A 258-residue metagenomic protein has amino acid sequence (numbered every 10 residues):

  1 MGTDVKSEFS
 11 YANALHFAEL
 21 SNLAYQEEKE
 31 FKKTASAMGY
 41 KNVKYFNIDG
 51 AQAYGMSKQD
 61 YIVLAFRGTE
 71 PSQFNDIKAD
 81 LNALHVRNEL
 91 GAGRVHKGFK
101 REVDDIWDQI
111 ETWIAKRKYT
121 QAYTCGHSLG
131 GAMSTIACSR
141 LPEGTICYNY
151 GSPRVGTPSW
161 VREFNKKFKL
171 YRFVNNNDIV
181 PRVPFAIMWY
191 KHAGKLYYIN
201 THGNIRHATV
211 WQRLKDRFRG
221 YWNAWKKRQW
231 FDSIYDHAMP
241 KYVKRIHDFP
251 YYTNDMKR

Functional and structural regions predicted by a protein language model:
M1-C125, L129-R258: Non-catalytic, mobile gating and regulatory segments of ester bond hydrolases
